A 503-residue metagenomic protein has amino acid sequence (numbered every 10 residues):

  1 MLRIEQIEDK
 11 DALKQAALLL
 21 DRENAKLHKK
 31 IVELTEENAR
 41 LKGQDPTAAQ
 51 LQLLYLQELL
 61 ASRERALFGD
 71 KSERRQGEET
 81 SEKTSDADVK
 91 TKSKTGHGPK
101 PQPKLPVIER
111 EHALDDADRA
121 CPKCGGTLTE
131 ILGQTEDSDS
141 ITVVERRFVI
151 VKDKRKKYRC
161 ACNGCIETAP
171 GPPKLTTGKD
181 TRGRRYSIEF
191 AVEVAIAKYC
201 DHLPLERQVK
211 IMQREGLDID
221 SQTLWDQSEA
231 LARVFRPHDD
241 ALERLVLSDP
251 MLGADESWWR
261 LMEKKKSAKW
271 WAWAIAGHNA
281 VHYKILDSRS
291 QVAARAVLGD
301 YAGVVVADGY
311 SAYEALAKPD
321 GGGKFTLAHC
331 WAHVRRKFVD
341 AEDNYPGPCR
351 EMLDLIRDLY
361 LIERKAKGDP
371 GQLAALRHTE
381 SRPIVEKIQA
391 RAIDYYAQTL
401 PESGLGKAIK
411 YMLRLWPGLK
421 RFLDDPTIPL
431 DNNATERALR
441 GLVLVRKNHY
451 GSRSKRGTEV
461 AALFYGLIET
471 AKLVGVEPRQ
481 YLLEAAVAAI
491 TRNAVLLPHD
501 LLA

Functional and structural regions predicted by a protein language model:
M1-K10, K14-L18, A25, V32 (+4 more regions): Catalytic center-proximal scaffold of phosphoryl-transfer enzymes
M1-R185, G253-A254, R260: Short, flexible loop/hinge motifs at secondary-structure junctions
